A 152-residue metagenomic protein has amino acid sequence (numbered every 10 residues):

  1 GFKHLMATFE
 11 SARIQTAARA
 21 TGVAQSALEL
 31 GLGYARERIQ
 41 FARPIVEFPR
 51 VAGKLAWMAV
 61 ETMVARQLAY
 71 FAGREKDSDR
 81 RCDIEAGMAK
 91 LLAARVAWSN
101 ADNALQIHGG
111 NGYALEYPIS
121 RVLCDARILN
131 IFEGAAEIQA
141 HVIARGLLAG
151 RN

Functional and structural regions predicted by a protein language model:
H4-N152: Alpha-helical interface subdomain recognition
